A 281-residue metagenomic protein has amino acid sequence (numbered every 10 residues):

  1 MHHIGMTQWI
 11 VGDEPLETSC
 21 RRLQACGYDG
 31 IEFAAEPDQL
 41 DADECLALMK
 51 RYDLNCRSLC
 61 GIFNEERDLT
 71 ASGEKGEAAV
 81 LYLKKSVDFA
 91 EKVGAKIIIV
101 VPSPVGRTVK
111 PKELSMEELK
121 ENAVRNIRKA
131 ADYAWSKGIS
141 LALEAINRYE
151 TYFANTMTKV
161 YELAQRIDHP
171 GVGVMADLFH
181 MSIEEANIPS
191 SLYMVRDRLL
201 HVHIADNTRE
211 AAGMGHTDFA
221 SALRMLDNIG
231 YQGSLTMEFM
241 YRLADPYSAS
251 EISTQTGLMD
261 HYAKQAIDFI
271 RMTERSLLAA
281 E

Functional and structural regions predicted by a protein language model:
M1-I4, I10-Q24, G94-A95, T158-V172 (+1 more regions): Histidine-acidic metal/acid-base catalytic patches
V11-P15, E32-E44, R67-L69, G106-T108 (+4 more regions): Acidic-and-aromatic substrate-binding clefts and catalytic sites of carbohydrate-active enzymes
L23, I31, M49, A79 (+9 more regions): Conserved, mostly hydrophobic/aromatic
D29, A35-V124, Q232, T236-P246 (+1 more regions): Structural motif corresponding to the early beta-alpha repeats
E44-D53, N126-A134, S191, S221-L226: Catalytic-core regions built around general acid/base machinery
E74-G173, G257-D260, D268: Active-site acidic/histidine proton-transfer and metal-coordination neighborhood in alpha/beta enzyme cores
